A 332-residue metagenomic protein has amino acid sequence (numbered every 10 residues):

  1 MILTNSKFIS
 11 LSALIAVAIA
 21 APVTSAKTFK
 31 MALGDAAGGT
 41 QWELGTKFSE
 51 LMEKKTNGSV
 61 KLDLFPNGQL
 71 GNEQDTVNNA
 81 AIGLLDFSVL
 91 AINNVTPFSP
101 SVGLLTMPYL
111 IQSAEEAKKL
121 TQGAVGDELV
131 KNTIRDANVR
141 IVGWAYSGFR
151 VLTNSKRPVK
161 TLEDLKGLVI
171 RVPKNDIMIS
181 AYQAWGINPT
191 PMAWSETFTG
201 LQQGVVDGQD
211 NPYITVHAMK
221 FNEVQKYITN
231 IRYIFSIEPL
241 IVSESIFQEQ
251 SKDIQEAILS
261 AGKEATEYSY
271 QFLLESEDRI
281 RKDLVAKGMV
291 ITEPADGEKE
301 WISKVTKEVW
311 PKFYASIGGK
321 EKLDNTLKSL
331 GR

Functional and structural regions predicted by a protein language model:
M1-L11: Bacterial N-terminal signal peptides that target proteins for export
I19-A26: Sec/Tat signal peptide C-region and signal peptidase I cleavage site
K27-E116, V125, L129-R332: N-terminal secretory/targeting leader peptides
